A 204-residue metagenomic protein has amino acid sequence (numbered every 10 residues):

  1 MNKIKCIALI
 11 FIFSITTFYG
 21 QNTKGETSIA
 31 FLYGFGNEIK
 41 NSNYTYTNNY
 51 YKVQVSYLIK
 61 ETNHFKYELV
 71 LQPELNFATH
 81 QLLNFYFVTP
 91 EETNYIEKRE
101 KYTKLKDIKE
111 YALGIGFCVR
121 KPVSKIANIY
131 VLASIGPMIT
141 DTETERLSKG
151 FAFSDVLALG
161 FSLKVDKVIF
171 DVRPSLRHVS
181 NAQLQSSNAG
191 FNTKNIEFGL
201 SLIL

Functional and structural regions predicted by a protein language model:
M1-E26, L204: Bacterial Sec-dependent N-terminal signal peptides
G20-E68, I203: Short glycine/proline- and aromatic-enriched beta-strand/turn motifs that initiate or cap beta-hairpins
T23-T27, T45-Y51, F65, D107-L113 (+2 more regions): Residues that define the transmembrane beta-barrel architecture of outer-membrane proteins
T27-Y33, Y67-P73, I115, V131-I135 (+3 more regions): Membrane-embedded beta-strand positions of outer-membrane beta-barrel proteins
Y33-I39, P73-T79, V119, I135-D141 (+3 more regions): Transmembrane beta-strands of outer-membrane beta-barrel pores
E38-N43, R99-K104, D141-L147, A182-N188: Extracellular loop and loop/strand-boundary signature of outer-membrane beta-barrel proteins
K52-T140: Gram-negative (and chloroplast) outer-membrane scaffold detector with strong preference for beta-barrel transmembrane
L163-V165, F191-L204: Outer-membrane beta-barrel "beta-signal"
